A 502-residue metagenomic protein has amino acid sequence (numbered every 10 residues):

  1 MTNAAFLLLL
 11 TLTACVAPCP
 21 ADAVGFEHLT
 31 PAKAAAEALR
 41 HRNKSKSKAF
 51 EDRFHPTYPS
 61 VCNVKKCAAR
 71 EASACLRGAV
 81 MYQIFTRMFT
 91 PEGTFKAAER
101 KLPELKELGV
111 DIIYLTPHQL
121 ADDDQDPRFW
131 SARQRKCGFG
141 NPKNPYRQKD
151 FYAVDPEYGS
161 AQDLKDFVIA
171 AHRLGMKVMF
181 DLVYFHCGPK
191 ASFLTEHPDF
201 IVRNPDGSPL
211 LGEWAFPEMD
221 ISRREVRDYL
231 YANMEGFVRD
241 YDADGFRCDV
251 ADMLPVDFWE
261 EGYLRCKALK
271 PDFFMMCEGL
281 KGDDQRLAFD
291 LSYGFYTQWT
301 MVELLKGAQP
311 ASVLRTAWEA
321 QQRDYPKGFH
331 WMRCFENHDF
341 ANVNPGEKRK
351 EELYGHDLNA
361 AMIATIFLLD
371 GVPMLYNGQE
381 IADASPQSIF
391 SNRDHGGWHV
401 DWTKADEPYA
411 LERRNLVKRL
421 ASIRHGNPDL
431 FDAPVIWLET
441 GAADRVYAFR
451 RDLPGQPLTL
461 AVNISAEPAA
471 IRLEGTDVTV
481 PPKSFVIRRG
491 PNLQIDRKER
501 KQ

Functional and structural regions predicted by a protein language model:
A5-A14: Bacterial N-terminal signal peptides
F26-A32, A36-K65, R239, D249-W331 (+2 more regions): Active-site-proximal helices and loops of the catalytic beta/alpha 8
K66-K96, L102-D111, P117-Y241, E261-L269 (+1 more regions): Substrate-binding/active-site clefts of carbohydrate-active enzymes
A72, L76, D123, Y325-A470 (+1 more regions): Loop/helix patches that line or flank the sugar-binding groove of alpha-linked glycan CAZymes
A79-Q83, I112, G175-M179, A243-R247 (+3 more regions): Structural preference for beta-strand elements that scaffold enzyme active sites
I84, L105, L115, F151 (+10 more regions): Conserved, mostly hydrophobic/aromatic
Y114-D123, D181-K190, D249-P255, E278-G282 (+2 more regions): Short, solvent-exposed turn/loop segments enriched in Gly/Ser/Thr/Pro and often Arg
I464-Q502: C-terminal beta-sandwich/jelly-roll accessory domains of carbohydrate-active enzymes
